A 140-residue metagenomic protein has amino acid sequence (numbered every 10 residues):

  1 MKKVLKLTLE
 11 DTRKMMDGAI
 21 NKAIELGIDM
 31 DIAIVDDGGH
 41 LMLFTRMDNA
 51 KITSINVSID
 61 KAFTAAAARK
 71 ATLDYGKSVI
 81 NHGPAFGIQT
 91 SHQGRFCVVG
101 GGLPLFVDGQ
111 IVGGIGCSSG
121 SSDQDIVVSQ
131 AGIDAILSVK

Functional and structural regions predicted by a protein language model:
M1-K140: Flexible, solvent-exposed loop/hinge segments and secondary-structure transition points
